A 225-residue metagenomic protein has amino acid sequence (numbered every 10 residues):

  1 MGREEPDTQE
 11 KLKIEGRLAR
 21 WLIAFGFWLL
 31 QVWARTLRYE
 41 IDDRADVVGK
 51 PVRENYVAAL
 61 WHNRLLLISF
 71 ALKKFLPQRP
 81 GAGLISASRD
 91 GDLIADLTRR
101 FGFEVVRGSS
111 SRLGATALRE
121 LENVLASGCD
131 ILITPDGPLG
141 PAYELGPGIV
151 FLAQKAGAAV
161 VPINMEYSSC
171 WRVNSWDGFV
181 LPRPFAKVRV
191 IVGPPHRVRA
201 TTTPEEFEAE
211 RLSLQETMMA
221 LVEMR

Functional and structural regions predicted by a protein language model:
G2-T36, D96-R100, E104, A115-R225: Non-catalytic C-terminal accessory region of glycerolipid acyltransferases and related lyso-lipid remodeling enzymes
G16, E40-D42, L65-I68, D92-I94 (+1 more regions): Short hydrophobic/aromatic-rich motifs at helix boundaries and adjacent loops
W28-N55, L66-I68, K73: A short, well-structured juxtamembrane/interface segment
R38, V57, A82, R189-I191: Generic structural signal for residues positioned in beta-strands
I41-D43, L60-H62, I85, P194 (+1 more regions): Pocket-edge structural micro-motifs
E54-R112: Catalytic core of membrane glycerolipid acyltransferases/transacylases, capturing the structured, soluble-facing
